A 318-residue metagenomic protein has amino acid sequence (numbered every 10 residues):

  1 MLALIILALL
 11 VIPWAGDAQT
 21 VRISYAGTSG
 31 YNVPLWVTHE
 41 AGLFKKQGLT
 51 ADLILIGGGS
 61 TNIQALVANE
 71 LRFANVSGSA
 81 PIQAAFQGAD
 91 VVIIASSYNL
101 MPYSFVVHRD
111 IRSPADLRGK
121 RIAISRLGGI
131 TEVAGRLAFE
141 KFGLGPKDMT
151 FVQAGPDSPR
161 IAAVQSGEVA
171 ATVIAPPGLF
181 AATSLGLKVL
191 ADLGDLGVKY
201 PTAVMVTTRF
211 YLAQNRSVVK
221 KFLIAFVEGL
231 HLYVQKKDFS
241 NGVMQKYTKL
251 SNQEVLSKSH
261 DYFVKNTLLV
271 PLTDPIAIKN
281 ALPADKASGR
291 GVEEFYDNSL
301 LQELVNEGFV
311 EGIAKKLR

Functional and structural regions predicted by a protein language model:
A3-I12: Bacterial N-terminal signal peptides
I12-A18: Sec/Tat signal peptide C-region and signal peptidase I cleavage site
Q19-P156, R160-S166, A170-P176, V189-L193 (+1 more regions): Short, glycine-/small- and polar/acidic-enriched structural segments that line small-molecule recognition paths
N32, I63, G78-P81, E132 (+10 more regions): Extracytoplasmic/secreted envelope proteins and their assembly/folding machinery, especially bacterial periplasmic
S79-A80, F151-V152, S158-T248: Pocket-lining segment of extracytoplasmic ligand-binding domains
G129-G145, M149, I224-V255, Y296-S299 (+1 more regions): Ligand-binding clefts/hinges and TM-proximal coupling segments of bilobed small-molecule sensing domains
A213-G291: Secondary-structure end/capping motifs
P283-R318: Conserved C-terminal helix/tail region of periplasmic/extracytoplasmic solute-binding proteins
